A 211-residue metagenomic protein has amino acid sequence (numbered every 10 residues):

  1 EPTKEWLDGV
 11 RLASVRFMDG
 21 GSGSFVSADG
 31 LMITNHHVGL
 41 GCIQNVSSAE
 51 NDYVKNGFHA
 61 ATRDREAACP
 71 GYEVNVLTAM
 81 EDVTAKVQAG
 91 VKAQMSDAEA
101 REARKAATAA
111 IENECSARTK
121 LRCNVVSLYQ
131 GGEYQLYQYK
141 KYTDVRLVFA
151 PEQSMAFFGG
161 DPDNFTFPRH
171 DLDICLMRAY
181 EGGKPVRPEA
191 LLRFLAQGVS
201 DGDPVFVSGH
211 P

Functional and structural regions predicted by a protein language model:
E1-P211: Terminal presequence/propeptide segments associated with secretion/organelle targeting and zymogen/polyprotein
